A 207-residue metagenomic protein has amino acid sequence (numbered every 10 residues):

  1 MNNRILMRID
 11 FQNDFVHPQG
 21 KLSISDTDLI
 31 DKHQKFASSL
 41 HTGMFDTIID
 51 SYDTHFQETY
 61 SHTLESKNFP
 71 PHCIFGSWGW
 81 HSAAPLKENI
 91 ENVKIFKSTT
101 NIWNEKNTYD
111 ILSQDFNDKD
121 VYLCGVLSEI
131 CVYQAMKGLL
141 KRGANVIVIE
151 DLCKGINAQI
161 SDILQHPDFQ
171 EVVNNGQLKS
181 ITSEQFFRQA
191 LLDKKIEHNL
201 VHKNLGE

Functional and structural regions predicted by a protein language model:
N2-M7, F11-D14, Q19, D31-G43 (+2 more regions): Active-site-adjacent betaalpha module
L6, T59-Y60: N-proximal short alpha-helices
H17-G20, Y60-H62: Short, glycine/acidic-enriched capping/hinge loops at junctions between secondary-structure elements
S23: Active-site loop-to-helix "anion-binding N-cap" substructures in soluble metabolic enzymes
D26-L29: Active-site glycine- and acidic-residue-rich loops that bind and position anionic ligands or nucleotide-like cofactors
G43-E58: PIN/NYN-family metal-dependent endoribonuclease catalytic core
S61-F69: Polar, low-complexity loop segments and adjacent catalytic/binding residues used for recognizing and processing sugar
